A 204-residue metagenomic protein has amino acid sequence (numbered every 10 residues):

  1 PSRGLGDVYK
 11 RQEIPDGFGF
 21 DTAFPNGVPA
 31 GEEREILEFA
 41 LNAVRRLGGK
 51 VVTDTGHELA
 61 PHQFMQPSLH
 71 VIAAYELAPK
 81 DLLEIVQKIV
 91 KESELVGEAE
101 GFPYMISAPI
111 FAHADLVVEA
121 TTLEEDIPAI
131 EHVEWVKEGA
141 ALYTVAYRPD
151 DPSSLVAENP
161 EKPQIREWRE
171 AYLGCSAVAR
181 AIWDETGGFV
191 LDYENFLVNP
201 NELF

Functional and structural regions predicted by a protein language model:
P1-Y9: Single conserved hydrophobic/aromatic residue that forms the stacking wall/gate of nucleotide- or nucleobase-binding
K10-F204: Acidic, proline/glycine-rich low-complexity IDRs
